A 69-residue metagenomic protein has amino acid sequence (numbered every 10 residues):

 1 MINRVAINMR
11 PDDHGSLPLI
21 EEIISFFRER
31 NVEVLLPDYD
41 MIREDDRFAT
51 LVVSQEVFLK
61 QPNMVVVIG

Functional and structural regions predicted by a protein language model:
M1-M64: ATP/NTP phosphate-donor binding region
V66-G69: Glycine-rich phosphate-binding loop
